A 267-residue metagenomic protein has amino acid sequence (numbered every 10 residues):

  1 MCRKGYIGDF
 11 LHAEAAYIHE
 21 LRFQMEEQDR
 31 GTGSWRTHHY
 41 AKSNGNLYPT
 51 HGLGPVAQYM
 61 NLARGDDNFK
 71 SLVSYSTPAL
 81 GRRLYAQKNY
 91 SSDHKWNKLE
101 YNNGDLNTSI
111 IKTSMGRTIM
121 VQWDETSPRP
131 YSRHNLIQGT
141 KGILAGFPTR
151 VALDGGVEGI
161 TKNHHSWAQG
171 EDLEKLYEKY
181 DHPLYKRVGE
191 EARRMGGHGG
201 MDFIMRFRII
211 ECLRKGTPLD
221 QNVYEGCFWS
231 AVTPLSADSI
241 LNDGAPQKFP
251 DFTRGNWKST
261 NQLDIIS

Functional and structural regions predicted by a protein language model:
M1-Y101, I209, D243: Predominantly a Rossmann-like dinucleotide-binding segment in NAD(P)-dependent oxidoreductases
R3-G5, L62-G65, E100-Y101, I110-K112 (+3 more regions): A general structural signal for short secondary-structure junctions and capping/turn motifs
I18-E20, S74-L80, E125-P128, G142-I143 (+1 more regions): Short, solvent-exposed loop/turn segments at secondary-structure junctions
D105: Short, small/polar residue-rich loop motifs at catalytic or cofactor-binding pockets
S109-M115, G139: Active-site beta-strand termini and strand-to-loop segments that position acidic
P128-S267: C-terminal helical cap and adjacent loop that interface with cofactors, partners, or active-site loops
